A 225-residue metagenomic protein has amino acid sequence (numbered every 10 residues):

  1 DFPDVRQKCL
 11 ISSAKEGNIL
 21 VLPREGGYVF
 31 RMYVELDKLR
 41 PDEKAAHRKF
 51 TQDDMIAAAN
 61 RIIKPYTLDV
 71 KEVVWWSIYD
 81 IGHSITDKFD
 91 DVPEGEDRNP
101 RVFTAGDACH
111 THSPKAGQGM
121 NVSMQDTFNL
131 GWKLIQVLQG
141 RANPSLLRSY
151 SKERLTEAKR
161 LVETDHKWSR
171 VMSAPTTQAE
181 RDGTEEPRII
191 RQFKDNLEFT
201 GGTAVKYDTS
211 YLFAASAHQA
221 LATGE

Functional and structural regions predicted by a protein language model:
D1-I81, I85: Conserved FAD-binding catalytic core of PHBH/FMO-like flavoproteins
V5-K8, S13-A14, R24-E25, G82-S84 (+7 more regions): Surface-exposed loop/turn and secondary-structure junction residues enriched for glycine/proline
R6, M120, E180-R181: Eukaryotic endomembrane system proteins
R6-Q7, V29, D37, W132 (+3 more regions): A ubiquitous, low-specificity "background" feature that marks scattered single residues across proteins without
K15-L20, G26, D37-P41, R98-T111 (+2 more regions): Short, surface-exposed, charge-dense and proline/glycine-enriched linear segments
R40-K49, P65, D90-V102, R181: Intrinsically disordered, low-complexity coil segments
R61, Q136-E225: Helical substrate-recognition/capping region of FAD-dependent monooxygenase/halogenase enzymes
V73, Y79-K167: Conserved mid-domain beta->alpha element of the FAD-binding
